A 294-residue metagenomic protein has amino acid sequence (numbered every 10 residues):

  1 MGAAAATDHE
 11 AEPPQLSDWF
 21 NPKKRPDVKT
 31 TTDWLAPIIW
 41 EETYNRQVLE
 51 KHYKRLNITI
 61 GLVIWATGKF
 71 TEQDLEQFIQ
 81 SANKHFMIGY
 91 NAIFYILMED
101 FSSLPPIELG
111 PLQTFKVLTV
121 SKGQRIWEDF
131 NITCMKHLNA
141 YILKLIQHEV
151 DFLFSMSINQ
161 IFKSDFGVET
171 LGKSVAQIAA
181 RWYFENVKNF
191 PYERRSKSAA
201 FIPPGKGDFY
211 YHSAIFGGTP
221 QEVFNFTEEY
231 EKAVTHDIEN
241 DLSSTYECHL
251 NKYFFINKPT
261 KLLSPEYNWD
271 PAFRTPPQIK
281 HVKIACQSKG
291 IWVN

Functional and structural regions predicted by a protein language model:
M1-T133, Y141-H148: N-terminal anchoring/stem segment of glycosyltransferases
V63-T67, Y95-E99, D151, M156-I158 (+2 more regions): Short His-Asn-centered micro-motif
Q73-E76, P105-E108, S164-E169, A272-T275: A short acidic (Asp/Glu
Q80-M87, E99, P106, L143 (+5 more regions): Short amphipathic alpha-helices and their capping/turn residues within compact interaction modules
L97-L104, N159-Q160, S164, N268: Short, polar loop motifs at secondary-structure junctions
M135-N186: GT-A fold catalytic core of metal-dependent nucleotide-sugar glycosyltransferases, centered on the diacidic
E185-A200: E2/UBC-UEV (E2-variant) core
S198-K289: Catalytic core and acceptor-binding pocket of nucleotide-sugar-dependent glycosyltransferases
